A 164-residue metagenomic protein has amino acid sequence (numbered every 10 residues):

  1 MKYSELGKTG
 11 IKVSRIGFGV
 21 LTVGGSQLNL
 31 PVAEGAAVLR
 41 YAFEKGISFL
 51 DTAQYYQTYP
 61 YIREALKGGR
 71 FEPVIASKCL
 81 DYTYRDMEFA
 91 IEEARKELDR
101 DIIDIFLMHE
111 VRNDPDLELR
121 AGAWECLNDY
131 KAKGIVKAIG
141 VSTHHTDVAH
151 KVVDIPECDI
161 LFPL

Functional and structural regions predicted by a protein language model:
M1-P73: N-terminal binding-site loop/beta-alpha segment at the start of enzyme catalytic domains that lines or forms
E5, V13-G17, S48-F49, E72-A76 (+3 more regions): Structural preference for beta-strand elements that scaffold enzyme active sites
V20-T22, F43, C79, L107-R112: Short, histidine-centered active-site or binding-site loop motifs used for metal coordination, general acid-base
S26-Q27, R40, Y84-L164: Glycine/proline-rich, positively charged, aromatic-decorated active-site loop/lid region on the catalytic face
A33-G35, K78, D99, A123-W124: Short, flexible segments with low predicted structural confidence
G35, I47-F49, S77-D81, K133-G134: N-terminal start-of-chain detector that recognizes signal peptides and the immediate post-cleavage beginning
Q54-Y56, G68-F89, H109-R112: Structural motif corresponding to the early beta-alpha repeats
Y56-P60, Y82, T146-V148: Short alpha-helical
